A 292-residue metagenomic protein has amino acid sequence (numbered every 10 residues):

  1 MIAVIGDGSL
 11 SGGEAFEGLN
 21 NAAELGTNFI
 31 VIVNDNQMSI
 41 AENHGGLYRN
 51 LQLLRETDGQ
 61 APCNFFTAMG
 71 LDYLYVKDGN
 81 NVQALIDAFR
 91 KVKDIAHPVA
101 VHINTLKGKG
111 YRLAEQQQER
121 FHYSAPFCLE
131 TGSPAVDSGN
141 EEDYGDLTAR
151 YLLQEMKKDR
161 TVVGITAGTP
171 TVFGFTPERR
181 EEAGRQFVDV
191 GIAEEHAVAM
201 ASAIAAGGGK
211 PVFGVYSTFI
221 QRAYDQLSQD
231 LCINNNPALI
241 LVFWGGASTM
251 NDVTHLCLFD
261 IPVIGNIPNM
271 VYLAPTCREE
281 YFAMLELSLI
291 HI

Functional and structural regions predicted by a protein language model:
M1-N34, P170-S248, H255-F259: Thiamine diphosphate
A22-T57: A short, conserved beta-to-alpha structural element at the edge of catalytic cores that scaffolds binding
G45-A88, G207-G209, N234-A238, F243-S288: Conserved thiamine diphosphate
P62-L71, R120-D137, P177-A183, L239-F243 (+1 more regions): Gly-rich Lys/Arg/Thr-decorated short loops/hinges at beta-loop-alpha junctions or inter-strand turns that position
F66, V76-F89, K93, G132-T176: Cofactor-pocket helix-loop regions in the catalytic cores of large enzyme subunits
N80-A135: Terminal amphipathic helices with adjacent charged low-complexity linkers/tails
I290-I292: Conserved small/polar residues in nucleotide/adenosyl-binding loops
